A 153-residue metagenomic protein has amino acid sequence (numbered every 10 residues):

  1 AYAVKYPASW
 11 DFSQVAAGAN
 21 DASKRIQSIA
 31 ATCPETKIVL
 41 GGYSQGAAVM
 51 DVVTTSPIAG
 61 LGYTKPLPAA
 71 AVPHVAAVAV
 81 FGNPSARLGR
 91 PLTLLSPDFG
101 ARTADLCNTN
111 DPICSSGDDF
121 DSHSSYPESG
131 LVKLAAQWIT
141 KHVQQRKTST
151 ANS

Functional and structural regions predicted by a protein language model:
A1-K37, T109-A136, K141-S153: Active-site catalytic motif of lipid deacylating hydrolases and related acyltransferases
A19-G100, A104, I113: Serine-dependent carboxylesterase/thioesterase catalytic core of lipase-like alpha/beta-hydrolase/SGNH enzymes
